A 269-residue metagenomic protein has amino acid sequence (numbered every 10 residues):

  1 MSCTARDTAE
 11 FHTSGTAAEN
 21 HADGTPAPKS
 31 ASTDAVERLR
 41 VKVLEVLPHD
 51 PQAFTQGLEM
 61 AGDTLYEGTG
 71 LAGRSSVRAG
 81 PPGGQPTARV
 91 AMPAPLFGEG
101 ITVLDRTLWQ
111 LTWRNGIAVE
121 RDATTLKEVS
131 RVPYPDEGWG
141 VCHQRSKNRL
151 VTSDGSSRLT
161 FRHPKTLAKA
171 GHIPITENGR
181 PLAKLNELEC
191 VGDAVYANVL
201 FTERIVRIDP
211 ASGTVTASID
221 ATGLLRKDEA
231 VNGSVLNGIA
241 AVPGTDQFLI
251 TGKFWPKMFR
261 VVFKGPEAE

Functional and structural regions predicted by a protein language model:
K29-Q52, P82-Q85: A short helix->beta-strand "capping" segment at the edge of beta-propeller domains
K42-P48, Q85-M92, K127-V132, G171-R180 (+2 more regions): A short beta-strand motif characteristic of beta-propeller blades
L44-S76, V90-T102, G252-F254: Beta-strand-rich domains and repeat architectures in extracellular enzymes and scaffolds, especially beta-propellers
D50-G62, A94-D105, P135-R149, G179-D193 (+1 more regions): Beta-rich, blade/repeat-based domains predominating in secreted/periplasmic proteins but also intracellular
L65-A72, L108-N115, L150-S156, A197-F201 (+1 more regions): Conserved beta-strand positions in repeat-built beta-propeller and related beta-rich domains
G80-Q85, D122-L126, P164-L167, D209-G213 (+1 more regions): Short loop/turn segments that connect beta-strands within beta-propeller blades
G84-G140: Blade-loop segments of beta-propeller domains
A118-N178: Hydrophobic, well-structured mid-protein blocks that either form specific transmembrane helices
